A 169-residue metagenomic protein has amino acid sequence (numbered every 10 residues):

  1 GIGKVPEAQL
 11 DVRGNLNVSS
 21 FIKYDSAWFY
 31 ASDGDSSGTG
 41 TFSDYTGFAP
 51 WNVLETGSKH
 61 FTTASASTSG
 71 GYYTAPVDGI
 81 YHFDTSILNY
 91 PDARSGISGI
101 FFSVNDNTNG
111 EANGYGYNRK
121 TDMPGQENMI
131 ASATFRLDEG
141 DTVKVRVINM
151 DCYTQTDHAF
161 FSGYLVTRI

Functional and structural regions predicted by a protein language model:
G1-R13, N17-S20, K144: Short sequence segments immediately N-terminal to proteolytic processing junctions that release a mature
V5-E7, S37, N107-T108, M150-D151: Acidic glycine-/aspartate-rich tracts in secreted/extracellular proteins
D11, G99-S103, K144, S162: Beta-strand signatures of extracellular beta-sandwich domains
V18-S95, Y115-P124, C152-I169: Terminal (often C-terminal
G79-N89, N128-A131, D141-I148: Extracellular beta-strand-rich recognition modules
R94-T108: Short, surface-exposed beta-strand/strand-loop-strand elements in extracellular ectodomains
N109-E139: Glycine-rich strand-loop-strand elements at beta-sheet edges
